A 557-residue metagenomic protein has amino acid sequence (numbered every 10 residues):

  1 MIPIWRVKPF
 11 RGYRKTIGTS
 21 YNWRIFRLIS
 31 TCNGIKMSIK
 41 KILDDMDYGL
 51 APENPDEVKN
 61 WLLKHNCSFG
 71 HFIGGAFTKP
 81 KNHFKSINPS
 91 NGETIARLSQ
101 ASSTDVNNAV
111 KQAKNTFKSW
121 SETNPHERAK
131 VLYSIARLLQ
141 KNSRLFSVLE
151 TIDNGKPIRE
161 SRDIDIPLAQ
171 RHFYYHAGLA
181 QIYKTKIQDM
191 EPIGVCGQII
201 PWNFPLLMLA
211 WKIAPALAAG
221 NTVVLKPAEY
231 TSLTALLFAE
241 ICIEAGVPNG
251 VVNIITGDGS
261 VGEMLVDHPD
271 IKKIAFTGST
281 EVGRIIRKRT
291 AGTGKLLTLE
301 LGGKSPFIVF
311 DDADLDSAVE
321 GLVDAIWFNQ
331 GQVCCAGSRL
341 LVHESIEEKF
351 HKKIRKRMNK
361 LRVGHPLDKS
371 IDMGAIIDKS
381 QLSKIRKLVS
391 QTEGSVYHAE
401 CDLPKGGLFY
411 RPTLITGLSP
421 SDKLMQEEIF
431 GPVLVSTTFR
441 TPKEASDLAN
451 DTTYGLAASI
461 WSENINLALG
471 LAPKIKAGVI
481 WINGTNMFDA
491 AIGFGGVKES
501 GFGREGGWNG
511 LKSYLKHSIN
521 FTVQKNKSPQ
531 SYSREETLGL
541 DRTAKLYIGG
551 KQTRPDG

Functional and structural regions predicted by a protein language model:
M1-S38, N91-R97, V247, I271 (+4 more regions): Conserved C-terminal structural/oligomerization subdomain of aldehyde/semialdehyde dehydrogenase
Y13, E281-S419, L448, I482 (+1 more regions): ALDH superfamily catalytic-core signature
R14-I17, Y21, F117, S121 (+19 more regions): Structural signal for hydrophobic packing residues in well-ordered secondary-structure cores of soluble enzyme domains
I29-P89, H176, F521-G557: Hydrophobic face of amphipathic alpha-helices that form TPR/SEL1-like repeat modules and related alpha-solenoid
G75, G92, R128, E150 (+9 more regions): Residue-level signal for inorganic ion chemistry
E93-Y183, L469: Glycine-rich loop-to-alpha-helix module at the N-terminal edge of alpha/beta enzyme cores
T94-A101, T116-E122, Q198, F307-V309 (+5 more regions): Short, well-ordered beta-strand elements within core beta-sheets of diverse protein domains
I182-S317, F439: Rossmann-like NAD(P) dinucleotide-binding subdomain of oxidoreductase/dehydrogenase enzymes
